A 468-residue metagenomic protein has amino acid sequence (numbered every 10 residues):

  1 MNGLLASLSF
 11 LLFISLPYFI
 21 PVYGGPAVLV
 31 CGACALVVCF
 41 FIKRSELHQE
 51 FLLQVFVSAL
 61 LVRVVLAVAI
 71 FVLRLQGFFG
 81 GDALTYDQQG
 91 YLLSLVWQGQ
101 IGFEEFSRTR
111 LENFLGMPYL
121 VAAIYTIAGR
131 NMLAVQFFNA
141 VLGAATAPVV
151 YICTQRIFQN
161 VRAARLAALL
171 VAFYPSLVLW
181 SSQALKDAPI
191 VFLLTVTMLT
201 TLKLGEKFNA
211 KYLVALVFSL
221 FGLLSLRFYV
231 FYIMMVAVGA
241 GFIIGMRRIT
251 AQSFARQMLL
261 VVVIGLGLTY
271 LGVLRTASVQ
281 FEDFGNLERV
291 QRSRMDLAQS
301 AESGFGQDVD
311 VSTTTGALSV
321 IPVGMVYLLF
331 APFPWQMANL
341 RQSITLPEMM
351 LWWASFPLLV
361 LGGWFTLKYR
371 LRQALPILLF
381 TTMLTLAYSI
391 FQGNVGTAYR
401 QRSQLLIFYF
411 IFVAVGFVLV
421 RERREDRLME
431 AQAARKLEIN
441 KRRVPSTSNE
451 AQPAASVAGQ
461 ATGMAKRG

Functional and structural regions predicted by a protein language model:
F13-Y18, V178-L179, T200, L204-G205 (+1 more regions): Membrane-interface alpha helices of multi-pass inner-membrane proteins
V37, G324, L328-P334, T345-R370: Hydrophobic, aromatic-rich transmembrane alpha-helices and their immediate juxtamembrane boundary segments
E50-L52, F208-V214, R247-I264: Membrane-interfacial entry segments at the cytosolic side of transmembrane helices
R74-Q89, Q98-L120, G129-R130, I321 (+1 more regions): Extracytoplasmic catalytic/substrate-binding loops of multi-pass membrane glycan-assembly enzymes
F137-I157, A354-L358: Transmembrane-helix motifs of polytopic, lipid-linked glycan transferases
V150-F173: Transmembrane-helix signature of polytopic, membrane-embedded enzymes that assemble or transfer cell-envelope glycans
S182-D187: Short acidic/glycine- and proline-prone juxtamembrane loop motifs at membrane-interface regions of multi-pass membrane
K207-Y212, A251, A338, Q342 (+1 more regions): Membrane-interface helix-loop-helix junctions at transmembrane boundaries of multi-pass membrane enzymes, predominantly
